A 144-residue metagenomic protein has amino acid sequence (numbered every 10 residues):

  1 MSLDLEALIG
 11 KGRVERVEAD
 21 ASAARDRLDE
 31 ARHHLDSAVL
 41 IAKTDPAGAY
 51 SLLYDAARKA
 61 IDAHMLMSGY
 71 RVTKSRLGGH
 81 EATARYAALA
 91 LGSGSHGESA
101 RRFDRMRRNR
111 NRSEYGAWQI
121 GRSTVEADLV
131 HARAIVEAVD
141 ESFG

Functional and structural regions predicted by a protein language model:
M1-G144: Terminal alpha-helical segments
